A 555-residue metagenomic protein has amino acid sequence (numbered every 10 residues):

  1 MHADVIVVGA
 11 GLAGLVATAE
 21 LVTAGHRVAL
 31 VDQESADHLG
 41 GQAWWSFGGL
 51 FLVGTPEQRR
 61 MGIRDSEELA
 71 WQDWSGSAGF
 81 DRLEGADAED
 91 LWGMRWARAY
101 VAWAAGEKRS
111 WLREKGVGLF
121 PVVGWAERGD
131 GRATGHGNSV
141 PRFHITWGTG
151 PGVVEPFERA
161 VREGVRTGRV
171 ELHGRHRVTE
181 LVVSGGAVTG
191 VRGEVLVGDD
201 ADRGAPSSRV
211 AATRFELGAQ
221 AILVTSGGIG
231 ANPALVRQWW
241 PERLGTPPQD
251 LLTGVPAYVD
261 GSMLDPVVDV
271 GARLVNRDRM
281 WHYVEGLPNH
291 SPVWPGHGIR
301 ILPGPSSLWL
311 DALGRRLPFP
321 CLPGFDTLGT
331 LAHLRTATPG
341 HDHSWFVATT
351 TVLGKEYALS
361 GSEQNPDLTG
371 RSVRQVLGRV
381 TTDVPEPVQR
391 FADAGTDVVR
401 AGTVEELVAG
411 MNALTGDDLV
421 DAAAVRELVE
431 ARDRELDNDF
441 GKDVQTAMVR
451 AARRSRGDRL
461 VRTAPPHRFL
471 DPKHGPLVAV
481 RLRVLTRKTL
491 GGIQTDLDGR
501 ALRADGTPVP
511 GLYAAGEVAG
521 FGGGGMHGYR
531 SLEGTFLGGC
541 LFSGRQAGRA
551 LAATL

Functional and structural regions predicted by a protein language model:
V5-L30: N-terminal Rossmann-like FAD-binding beta1-loop-alpha1 element of flavoenzymes
E20, H26, T213-R214, R487-L555: C-terminal structured subdomain/cap of oxidoreductase catalytic cores
T23-W44: Glycine-rich FAD pyrophosphate-binding loop
W44-W74: N-terminal glycine-rich dinucleotide-binding loop that anchors FAD/FMN and/or NAD(P) in oxidoreductases
L91-T213, P233-A234, L287, V429-K473: Conserved redox-cofactor binding core of oxidoreductases
D199-S291, E533, L537-Q546: Glycine-rich loop(s) and the adjacent beta-strand/alpha-helix scaffold that form part
L264-P266, R273-L414, V420: An anion/pyrophosphate-binding glycine-rich loop and adjacent beta-alpha core in soluble alpha-beta enzymes
V420-G522, M526: A glycine-rich dinucleotide-binding beta-alpha-beta segment and adjacent secondary-structure elements that constitute
